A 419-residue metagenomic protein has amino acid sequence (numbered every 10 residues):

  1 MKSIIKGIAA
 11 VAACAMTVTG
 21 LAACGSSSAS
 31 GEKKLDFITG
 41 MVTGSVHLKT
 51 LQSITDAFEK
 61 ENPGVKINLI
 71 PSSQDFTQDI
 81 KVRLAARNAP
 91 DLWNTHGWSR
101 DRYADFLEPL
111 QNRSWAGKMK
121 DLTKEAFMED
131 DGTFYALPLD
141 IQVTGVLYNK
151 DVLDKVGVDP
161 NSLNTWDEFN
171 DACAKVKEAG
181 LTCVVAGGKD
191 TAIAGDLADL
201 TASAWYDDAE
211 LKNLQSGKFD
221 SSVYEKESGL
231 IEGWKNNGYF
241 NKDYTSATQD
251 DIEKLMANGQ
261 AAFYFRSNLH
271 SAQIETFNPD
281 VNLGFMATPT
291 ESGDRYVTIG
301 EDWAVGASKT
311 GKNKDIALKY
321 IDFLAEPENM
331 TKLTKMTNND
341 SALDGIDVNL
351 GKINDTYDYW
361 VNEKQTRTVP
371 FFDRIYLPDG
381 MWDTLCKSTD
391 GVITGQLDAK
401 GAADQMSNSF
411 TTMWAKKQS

Functional and structural regions predicted by a protein language model:
M1-D36, K60, T411-S419: Short, low-complexity disordered leader/linker segments with a strong preference for bacterial N-terminal type II
S53, A57-L122, K155-G157, N164 (+3 more regions): Extracytoplasmic "Venus flytrap"/periplasmic binding protein-like
D56, K60, D154-V156, G229 (+1 more regions): Extracytoplasmic/periplasmic substrate-recognition and gating elements
D91, G117-L153, T182-A186, D294-Y296 (+1 more regions): A structural signal for short loop-to-beta-strand junctions that line the ligand-binding cleft of periplasmic/secreted
H96-G145, N170, D196-A198, V223 (+1 more regions): Hinge/lid segment of periplasmic solute-binding proteins
F127, M286, T334-T384, G391 (+1 more regions): Long, aromatic- and glycine/proline-rich binding clefts that accommodate carbohydrate-like moieties
Y135-L137, T144, N170-S216, E232 (+1 more regions): Extracytoplasmic/periplasmic solute-binding protein
K175, Q215-Y244: Glycine-centered hinge/linker elements that transmit conformational signals in sensory and ligand-binding systems
